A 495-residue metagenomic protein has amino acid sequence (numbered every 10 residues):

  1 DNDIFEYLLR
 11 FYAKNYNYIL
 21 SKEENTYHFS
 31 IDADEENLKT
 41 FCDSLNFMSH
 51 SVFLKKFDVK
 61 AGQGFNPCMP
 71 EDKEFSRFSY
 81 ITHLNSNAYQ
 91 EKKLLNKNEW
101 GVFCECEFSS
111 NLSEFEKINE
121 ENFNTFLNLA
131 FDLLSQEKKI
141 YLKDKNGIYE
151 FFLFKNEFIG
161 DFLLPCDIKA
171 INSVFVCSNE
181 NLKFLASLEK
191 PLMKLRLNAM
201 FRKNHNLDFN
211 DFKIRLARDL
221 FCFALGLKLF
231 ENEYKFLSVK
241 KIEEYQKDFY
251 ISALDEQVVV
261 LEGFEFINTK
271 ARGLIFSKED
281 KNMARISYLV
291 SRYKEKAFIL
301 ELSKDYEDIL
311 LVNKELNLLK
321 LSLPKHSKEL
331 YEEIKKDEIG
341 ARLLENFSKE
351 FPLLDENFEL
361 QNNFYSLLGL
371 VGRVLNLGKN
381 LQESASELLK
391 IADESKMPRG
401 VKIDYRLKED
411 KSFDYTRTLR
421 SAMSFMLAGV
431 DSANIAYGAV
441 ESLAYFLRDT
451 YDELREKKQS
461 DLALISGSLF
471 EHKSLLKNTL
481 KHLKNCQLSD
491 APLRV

Functional and structural regions predicted by a protein language model:
D1-V495: Acidic, glycine-enriched active-site microenvironments
